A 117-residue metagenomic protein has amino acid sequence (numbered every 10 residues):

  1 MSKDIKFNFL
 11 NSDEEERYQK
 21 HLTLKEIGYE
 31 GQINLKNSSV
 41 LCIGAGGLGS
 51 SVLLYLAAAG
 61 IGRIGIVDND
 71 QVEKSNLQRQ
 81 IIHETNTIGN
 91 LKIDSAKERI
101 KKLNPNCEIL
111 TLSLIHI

Functional and structural regions predicted by a protein language model:
M1-I115: Adenine nucleotide-associated cytosolic modules
